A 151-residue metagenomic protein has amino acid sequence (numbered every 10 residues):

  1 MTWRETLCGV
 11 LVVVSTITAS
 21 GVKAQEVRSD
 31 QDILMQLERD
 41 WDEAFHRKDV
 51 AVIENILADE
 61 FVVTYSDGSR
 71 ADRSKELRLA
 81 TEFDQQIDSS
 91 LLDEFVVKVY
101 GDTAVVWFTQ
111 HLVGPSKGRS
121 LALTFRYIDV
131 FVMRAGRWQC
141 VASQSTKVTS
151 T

Functional and structural regions predicted by a protein language model:
M1-W3: N-terminal secretory signal peptides that target proteins for export/translocation
C8-T18: Bacterial N-terminal signal peptides
A24-T151: A beta-strand edge to alpha-helix "cap/lid" segment located at domain peripheries
